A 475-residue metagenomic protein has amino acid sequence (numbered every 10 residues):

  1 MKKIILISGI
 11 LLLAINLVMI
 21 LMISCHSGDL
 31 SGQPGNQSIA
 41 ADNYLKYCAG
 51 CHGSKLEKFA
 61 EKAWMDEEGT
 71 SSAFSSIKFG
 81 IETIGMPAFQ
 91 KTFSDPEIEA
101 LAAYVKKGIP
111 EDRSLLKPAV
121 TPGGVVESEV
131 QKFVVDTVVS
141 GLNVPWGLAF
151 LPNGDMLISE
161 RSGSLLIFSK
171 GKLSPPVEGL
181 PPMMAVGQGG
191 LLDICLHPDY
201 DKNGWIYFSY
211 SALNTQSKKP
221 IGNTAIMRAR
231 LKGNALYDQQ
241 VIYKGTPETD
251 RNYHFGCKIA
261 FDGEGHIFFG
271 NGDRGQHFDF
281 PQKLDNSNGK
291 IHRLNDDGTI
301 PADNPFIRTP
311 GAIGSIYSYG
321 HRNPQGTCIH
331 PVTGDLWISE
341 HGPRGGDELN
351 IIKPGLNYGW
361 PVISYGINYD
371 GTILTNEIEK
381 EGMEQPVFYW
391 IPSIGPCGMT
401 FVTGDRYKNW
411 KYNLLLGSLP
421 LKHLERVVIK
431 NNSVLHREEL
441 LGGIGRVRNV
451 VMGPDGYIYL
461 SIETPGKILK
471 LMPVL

Functional and structural regions predicted by a protein language model:
M1-S38, P96, L116, G124 (+3 more regions): N-terminal export/targeting leaders of redox proteins
P34-S54, S71-F79, V139: Sequence/structural segment immediately N-terminal to covalent heme-attachment motifs in c-type and related
Y44-G50, K55, G85, E97 (+3 more regions): Short pre-active-site segment immediately N-terminal to redox-active cysteine/selenocysteine motifs in thiol-based
G50, E57-E111, G190-L191: Extracytoplasmic electron-transfer domains, predominantly the class I c-type cytochrome c fold
I98-A100, V105-H277, G326-I329, D335-G342 (+2 more regions): Acidic, Gly/Ser/Thr-rich repeat motifs that build Ca2+-stabilized beta-propeller blades
R113-V134, L236, T299-T309, Y365-K380: Blade/loop signatures of beta-propeller domains
T224-G233, L284-D296, I352: Beta-propeller blade signature
V434-P454: Conserved blade-ending motifs and adjacent loop-strand segments that build the rim/top face of beta-propeller domains
